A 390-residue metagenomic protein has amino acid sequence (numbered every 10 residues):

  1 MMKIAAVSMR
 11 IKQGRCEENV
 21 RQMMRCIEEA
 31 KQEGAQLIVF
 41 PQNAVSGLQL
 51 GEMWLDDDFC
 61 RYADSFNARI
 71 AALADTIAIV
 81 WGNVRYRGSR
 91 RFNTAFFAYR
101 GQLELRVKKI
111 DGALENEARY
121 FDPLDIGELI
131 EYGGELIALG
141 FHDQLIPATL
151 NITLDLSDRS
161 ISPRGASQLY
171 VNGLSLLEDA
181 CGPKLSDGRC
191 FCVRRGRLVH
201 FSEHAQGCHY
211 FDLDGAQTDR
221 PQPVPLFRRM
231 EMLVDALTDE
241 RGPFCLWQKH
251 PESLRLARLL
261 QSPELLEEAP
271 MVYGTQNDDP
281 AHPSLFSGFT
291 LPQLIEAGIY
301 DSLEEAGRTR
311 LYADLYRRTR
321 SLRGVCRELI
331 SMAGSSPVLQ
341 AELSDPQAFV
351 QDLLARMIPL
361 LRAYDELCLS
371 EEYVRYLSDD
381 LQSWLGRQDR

Functional and structural regions predicted by a protein language model:
M1-R390: Enzyme catalytic cores with a strong preference for nitrogen-chemistry domains
